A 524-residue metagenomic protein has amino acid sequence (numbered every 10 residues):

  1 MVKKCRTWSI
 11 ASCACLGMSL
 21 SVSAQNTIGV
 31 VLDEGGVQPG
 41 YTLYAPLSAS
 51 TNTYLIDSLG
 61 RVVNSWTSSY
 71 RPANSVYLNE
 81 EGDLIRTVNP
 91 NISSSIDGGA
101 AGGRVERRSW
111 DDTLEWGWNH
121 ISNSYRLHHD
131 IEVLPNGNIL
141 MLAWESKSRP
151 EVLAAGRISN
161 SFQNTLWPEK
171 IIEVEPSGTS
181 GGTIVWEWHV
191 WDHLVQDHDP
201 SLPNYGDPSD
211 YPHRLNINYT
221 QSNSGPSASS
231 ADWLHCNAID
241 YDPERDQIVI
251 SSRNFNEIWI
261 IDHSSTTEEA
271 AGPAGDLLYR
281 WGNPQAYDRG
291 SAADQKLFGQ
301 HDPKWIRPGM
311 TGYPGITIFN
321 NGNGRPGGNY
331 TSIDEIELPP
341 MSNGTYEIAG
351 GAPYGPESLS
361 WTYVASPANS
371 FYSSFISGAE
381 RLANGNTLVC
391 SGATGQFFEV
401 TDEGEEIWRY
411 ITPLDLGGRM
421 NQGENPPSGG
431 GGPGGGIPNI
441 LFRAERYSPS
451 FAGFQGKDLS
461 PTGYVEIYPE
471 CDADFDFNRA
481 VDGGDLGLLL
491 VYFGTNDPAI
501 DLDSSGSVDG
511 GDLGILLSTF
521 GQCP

Functional and structural regions predicted by a protein language model:
M1-T7: N-terminal secretory signal peptides that target proteins for export/translocation
K4, S12-A14, E470, Q522: The N-terminal extracellular segments of secreted preproproteins, especially immediately downstream of signal
T7-I10, N218: General helical structural elements
S9-S21: Bacterial N-terminal signal peptides
L16, Q196, R289, I500-D501: Amphipathic alpha-helical interaction segments
V22-P469: Histidine-/acidic-rich catalytic cores in large beta-rich domains
P469-P524: Cellulosome-associated attachment modules in secreted, modular CAZymes
